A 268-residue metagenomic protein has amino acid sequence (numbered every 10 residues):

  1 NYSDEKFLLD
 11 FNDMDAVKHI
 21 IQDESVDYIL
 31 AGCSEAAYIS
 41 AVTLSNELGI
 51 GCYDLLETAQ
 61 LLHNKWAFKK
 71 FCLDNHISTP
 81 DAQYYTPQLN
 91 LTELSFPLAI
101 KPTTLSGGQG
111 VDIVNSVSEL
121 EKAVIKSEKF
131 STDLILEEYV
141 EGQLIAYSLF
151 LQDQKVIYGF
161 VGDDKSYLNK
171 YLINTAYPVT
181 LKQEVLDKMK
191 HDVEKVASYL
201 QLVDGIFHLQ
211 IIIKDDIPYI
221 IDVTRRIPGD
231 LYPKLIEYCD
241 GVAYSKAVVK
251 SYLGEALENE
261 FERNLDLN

Functional and structural regions predicted by a protein language model:
N1, P80, E260-N268: Short, intrinsically disordered, charge-balanced linker/junction segments flanking boundaries in proteins
N1-E57: ATP-binding N-terminal substructure of ATP-dependent carboxylate-amine bond-forming enzymes
S34-A36, T104-L105, R226: Short glycine-rich anion-binding loops that position phosphate/pyrophosphate groups of nucleotides and phosphorylated
I39-V42, Q109-G110, A146: Short glycine-/acidic-enriched loop or helix-start segments at secondary-structure transitions that form or flank
L61-I135, E141, D153-K155, A176-K195: Active-site nucleotide/adenylate-binding loops and adjacent lid/helix of ATP-dependent enzymes
T92-F96, I213-Y219: A short, glycine/Asx- and small/polar-enriched loop/turn that sits immediately N-terminal to a beta-strand
L98, I157, Y219-D222: Protein kinase-like catalytic core scaffold
S118, E138-L202, I206, I213 (+2 more regions): ATP-dependent carboxylate/phosphate-activation module, predominantly the ATP-grasp catalytic core and closely related
